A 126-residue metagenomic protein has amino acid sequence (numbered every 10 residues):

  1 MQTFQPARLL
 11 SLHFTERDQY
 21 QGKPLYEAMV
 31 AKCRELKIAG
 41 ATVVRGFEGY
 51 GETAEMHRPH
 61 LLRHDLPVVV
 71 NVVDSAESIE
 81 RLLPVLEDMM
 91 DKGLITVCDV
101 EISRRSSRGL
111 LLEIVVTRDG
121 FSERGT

Functional and structural regions predicted by a protein language model:
M1-T126: Positively charged, small/polar-rich N-terminal and surface patches that mediate targeting and assembly and bind
